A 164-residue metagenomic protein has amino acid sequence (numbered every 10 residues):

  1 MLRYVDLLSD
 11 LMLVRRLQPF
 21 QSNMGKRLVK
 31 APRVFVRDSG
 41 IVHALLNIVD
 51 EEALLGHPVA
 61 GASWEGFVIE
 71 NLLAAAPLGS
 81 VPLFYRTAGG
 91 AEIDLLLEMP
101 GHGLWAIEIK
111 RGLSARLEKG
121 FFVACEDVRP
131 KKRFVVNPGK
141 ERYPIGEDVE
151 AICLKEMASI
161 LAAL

Functional and structural regions predicted by a protein language model:
M1-G103: Accessory nucleic acid-recognition modules appended to NTPase machines
L46-I48, K119, G146, A163-L164: Short conserved micro-motifs at the rims of enzyme active sites and ligand-binding pockets
P77, V123-K131: Arginine/glycine-rich "motif VI" loop of SF2 helicases in the C-terminal RecA-like domain
W105-L113: Active-site ExK catalytic segment of metal-dependent nucleases
L113-F122: Active-site-adjacent loop/helix micro-motif of nuclease/hydrolase catalytic cores
K131-N137: Short, hydrophobic beta-strand segments that form beta-sheet elements in well-ordered domains
K140-L164: Domain-level recognition of nuclease-like catalytic cores that cleave nucleotide substrates
